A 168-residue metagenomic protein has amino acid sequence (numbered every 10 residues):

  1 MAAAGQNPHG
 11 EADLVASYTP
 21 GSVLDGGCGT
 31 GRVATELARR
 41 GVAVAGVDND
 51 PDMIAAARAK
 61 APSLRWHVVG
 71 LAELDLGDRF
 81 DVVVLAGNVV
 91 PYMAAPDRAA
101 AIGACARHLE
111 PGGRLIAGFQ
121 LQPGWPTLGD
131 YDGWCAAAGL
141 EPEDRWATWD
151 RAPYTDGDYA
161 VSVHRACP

Functional and structural regions predicted by a protein language model:
M1-G21: Conserved class I S-adenosyl-L-methionine
P20-G29: Conserved class I S-adenosyl-L-methionine
T30-E73: Class I SAM-dependent methyltransferase SAM/SAH-binding core
A72-V82: A short acidic, Gly/Pro-enriched loop at the edge of an enzyme's catalytic core that lines a small-molecule cofactor
D81-P96: A short SAM/SAH-binding and catalytic strip from SAM-dependent methyltransferases
A99-P111: A short glycine-rich, Lys/Arg-flanked "PGG" loop and its adjoining helix->strand segment in the class I
G112-Q120: Conserved beta-strand signature within the Rossmann-like core of class I S-adenosyl-L-methionine
Y154-P168: Core SAM-dependent methyltransferase catalytic element
